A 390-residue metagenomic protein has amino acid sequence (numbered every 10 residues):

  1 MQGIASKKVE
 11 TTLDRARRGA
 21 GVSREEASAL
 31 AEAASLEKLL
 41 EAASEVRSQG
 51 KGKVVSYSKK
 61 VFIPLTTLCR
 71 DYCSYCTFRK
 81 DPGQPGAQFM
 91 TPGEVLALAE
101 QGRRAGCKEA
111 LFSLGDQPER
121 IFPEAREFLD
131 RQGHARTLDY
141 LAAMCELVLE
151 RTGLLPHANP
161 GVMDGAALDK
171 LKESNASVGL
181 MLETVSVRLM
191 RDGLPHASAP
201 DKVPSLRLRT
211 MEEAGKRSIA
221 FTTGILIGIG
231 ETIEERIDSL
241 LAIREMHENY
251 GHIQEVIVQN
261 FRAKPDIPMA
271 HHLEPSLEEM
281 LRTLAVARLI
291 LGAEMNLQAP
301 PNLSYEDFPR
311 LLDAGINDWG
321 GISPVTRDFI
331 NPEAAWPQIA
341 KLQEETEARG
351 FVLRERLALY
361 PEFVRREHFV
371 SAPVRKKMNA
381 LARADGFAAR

Functional and structural regions predicted by a protein language model:
M1-E37, G50, L96, R103 (+1 more regions): Auxiliary Fe-S-binding modules of radical SAM enzymes
S48, T67, E150, E173 (+2 more regions): Solvent-exposed polar/charged
V55-E94, Q117-P118: Canonical Radical SAM [4Fe-4S] cluster-binding loop centered on the CxxxCxxC motif and its immediate flanking residues
V55-V61, A110-F112, P156-A158, V178-L180 (+5 more regions): Hydrophobic faces of well-ordered beta-strands that scaffold small-molecule active sites in alpha/beta enzyme cores
K59-V61, G83, S113-G133, R262-P268 (+2 more regions): Glycine-rich, proline-tolerant flexible connector loops at the mouths of alpha/beta enzymes
V61-I63, D116-P118, P160-D164, T184-S186 (+5 more regions): Active-site-proximal loop/turn and secondary-structure-junction residues that shape catalytic pockets, frequently
P82-E248: Conserved Radical SAM active-site core
